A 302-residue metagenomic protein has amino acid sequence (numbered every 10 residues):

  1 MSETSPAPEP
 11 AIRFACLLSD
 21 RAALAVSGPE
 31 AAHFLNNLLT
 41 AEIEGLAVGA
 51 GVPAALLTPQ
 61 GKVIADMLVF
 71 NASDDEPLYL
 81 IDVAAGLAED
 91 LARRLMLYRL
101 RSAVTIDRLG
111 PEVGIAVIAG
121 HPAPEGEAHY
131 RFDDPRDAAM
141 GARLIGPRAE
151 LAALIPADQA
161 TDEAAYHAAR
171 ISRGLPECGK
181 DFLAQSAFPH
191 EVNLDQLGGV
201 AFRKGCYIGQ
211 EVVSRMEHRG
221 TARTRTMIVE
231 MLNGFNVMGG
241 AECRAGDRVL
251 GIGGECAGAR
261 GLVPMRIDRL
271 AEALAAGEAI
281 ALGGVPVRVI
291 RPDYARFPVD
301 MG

Functional and structural regions predicted by a protein language model:
M1-A65, S73-D74: Acidic, proline/glycine-enriched N-terminal capping motif
F14-A25, L68-P176: Acidic, low-complexity central loop/insert segments
E30-L35, A88-A92, A123-G126, R148-I155 (+2 more regions): Short, conserved charged micro-motifs
E42-I43, M96-V104, I155-A165, A245-L250 (+1 more regions): A common structural junction motif
A55-Q60, I118-A128, N233-G246: Short amphipathic alpha-helix segments
E163, A169-D195, L232: Short, conserved active-site entrance elements at the starts or edges of catalytic domains
V192-V200, S214-G302: Glycine-rich, small/acidic residue-mixed loop/short-helix segments
